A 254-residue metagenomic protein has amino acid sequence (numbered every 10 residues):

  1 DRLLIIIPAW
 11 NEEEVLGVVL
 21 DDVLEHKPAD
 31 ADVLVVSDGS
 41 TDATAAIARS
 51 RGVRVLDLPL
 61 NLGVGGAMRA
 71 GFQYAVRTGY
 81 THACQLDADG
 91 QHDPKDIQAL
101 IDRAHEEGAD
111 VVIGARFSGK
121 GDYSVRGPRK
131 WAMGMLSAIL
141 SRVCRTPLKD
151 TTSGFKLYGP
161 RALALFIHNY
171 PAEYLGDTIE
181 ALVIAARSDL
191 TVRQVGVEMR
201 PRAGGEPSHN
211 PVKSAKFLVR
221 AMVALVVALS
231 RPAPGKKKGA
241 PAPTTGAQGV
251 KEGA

Functional and structural regions predicted by a protein language model:
D1, R145, N169-A254: Hydrophobic helical membrane-anchoring modules
D1-D22: N-proximal low-complexity "stem/linker" segments adjacent to membrane-targeting elements
L4-P8, V35, D57: Short hydrophobic beta-strand elements that form part of the catalytic alpha/beta core underpinning NDP-sugar/donor
E12-V15, S40, D93: Donor nucleotide-sugar binding loop of glycosyltransferases
L16, V23, G71, D89 (+4 more regions): Residue-level signature of catalytic and energy-coupling elements of molecular machines, predominantly ATP/GTP-dependent
D21-D30: Short, acidic, metal-binding catalytic loop of nucleotide-sugar glycosyltransferases
S37-A45, G90: A conserved acidic beta->alpha catalytic loop
L58-R77, H82-C84, P94-L175, P201-A221 (+1 more regions): Acceptor/aglycone-binding surface of glycosyltransferases and processive sugar-polymer synthases
